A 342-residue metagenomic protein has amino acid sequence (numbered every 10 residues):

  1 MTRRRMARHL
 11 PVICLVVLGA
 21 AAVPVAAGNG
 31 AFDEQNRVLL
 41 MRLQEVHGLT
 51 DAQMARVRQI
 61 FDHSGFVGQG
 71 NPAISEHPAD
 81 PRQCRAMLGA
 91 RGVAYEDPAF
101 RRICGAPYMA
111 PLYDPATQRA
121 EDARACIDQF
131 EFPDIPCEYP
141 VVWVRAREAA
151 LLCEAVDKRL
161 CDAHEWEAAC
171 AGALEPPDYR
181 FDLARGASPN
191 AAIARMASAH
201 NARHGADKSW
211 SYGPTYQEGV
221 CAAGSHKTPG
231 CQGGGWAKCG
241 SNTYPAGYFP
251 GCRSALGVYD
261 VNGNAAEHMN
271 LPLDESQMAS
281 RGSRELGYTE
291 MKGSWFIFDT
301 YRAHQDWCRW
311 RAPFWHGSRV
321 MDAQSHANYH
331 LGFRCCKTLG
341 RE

Functional and structural regions predicted by a protein language model:
T2-V12: Bacterial N-terminal signal peptides that target proteins for export
P11-A21: Bacterial N-terminal signal peptides
A27-L43, Q53-A55, P140-R147, E154-R159 (+3 more regions): Disulfide-stabilized, aromatic/cysteine-rich ligand-recognition loop
L43-H164, A169-C170, G263: A short glycine-rich, aromatic-capped structural motif
R102-G105, Y113-D122, C126, L152-C153 (+6 more regions): Extracellular/periplasmic catalytic domains that process cell-envelope and extracellular macromolecules
R124, D128-C137, G240-N242, A312-V320: Short glycine/proline-rich turn/loop motifs
E131-P133, L271-L273, G340-R341: Acidic glycine-/aspartate-rich tracts in secreted/extracellular proteins
R159-R302, D306-W307: Functional-site microenvironments in short loops/helix caps that host divalent-cation chemistry
